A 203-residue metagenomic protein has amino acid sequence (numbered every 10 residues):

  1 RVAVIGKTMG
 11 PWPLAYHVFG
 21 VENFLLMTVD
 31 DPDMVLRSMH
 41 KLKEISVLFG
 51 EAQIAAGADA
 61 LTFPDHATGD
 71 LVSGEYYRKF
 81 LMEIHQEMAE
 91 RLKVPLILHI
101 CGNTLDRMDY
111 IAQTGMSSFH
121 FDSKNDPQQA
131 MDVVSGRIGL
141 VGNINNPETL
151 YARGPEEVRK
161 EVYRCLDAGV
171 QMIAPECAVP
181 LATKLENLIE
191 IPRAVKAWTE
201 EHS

Functional and structural regions predicted by a protein language model:
R1-S203: Active-site loop segments of alpha/beta catalytic cores
